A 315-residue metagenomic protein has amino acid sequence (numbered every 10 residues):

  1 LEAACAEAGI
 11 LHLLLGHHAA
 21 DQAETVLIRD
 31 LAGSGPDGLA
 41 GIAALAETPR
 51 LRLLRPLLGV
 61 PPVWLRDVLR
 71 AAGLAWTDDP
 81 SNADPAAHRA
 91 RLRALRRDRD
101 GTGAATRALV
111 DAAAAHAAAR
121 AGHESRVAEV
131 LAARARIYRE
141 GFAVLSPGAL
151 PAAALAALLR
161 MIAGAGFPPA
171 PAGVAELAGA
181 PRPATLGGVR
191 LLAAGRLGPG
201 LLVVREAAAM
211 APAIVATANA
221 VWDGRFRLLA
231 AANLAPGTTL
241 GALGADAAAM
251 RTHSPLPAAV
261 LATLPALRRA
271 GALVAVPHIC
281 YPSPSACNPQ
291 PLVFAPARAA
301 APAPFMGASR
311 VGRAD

Functional and structural regions predicted by a protein language model:
L1-C5: Short, well-structured alpha-helical segments in soluble
A6, L11-H12, H18-P168: Flexible helical/loop "lid" subdomain adjacent to adenine-nucleotide binding pockets
A46-P49, V110-D315: AMP-forming adenylation/ATP pyrophosphatase catalytic core
